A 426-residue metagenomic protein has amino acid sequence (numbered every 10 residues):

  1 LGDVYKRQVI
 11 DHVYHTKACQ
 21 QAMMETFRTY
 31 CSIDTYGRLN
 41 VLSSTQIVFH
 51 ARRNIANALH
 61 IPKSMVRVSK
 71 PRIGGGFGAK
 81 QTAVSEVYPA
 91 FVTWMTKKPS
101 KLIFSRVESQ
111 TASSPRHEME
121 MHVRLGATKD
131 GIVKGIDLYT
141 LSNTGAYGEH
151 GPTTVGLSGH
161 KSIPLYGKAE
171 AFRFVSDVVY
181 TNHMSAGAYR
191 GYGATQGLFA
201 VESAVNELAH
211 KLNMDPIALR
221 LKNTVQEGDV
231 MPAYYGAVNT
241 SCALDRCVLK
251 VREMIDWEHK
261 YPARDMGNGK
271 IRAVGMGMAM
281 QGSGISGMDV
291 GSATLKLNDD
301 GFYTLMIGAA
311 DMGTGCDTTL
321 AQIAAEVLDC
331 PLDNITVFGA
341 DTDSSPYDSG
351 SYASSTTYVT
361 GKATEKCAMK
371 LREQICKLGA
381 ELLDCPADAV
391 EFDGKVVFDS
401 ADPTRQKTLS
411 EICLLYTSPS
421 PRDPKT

Functional and structural regions predicted by a protein language model:
G2-S418, R422: Structural alpha/beta core scaffold segments of enzyme domains
P424-T426: N-terminal low-complexity segments that are often proline-rich with Ser/Thr-Pro
